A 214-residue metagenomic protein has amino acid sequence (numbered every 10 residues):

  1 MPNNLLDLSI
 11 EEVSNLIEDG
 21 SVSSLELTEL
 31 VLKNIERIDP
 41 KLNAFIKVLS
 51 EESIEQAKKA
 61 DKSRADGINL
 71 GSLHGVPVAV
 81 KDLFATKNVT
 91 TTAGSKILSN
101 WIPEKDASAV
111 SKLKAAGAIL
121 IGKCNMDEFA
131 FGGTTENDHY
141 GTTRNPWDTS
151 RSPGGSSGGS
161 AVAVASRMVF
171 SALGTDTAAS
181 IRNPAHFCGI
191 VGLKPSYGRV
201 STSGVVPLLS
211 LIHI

Functional and structural regions predicted by a protein language model:
M1-L49, E55: An N-terminal boundary/leader segment
V31, S53, G75, K81 (+2 more regions): Conserved hydrophobic/aromatic pocket- or pore-lining residues that grip, position, or stack substrates in active sites
E51-K58, G117-A118: Long amphipathic alpha-helix in the N-terminal Rossmann-like dinucleotide-binding domain of NAD(P)-dependent
A60-P77: Immediate post-signal peptide segment of exported/extracytoplasmic ligand-binding proteins
S72-K112: Enzymes and membrane/adaptor proteins characterized by extended Gly/Ser/Thr/Asp/Glu-rich, aromatic-dotted
K105-I212: Short glycine/serine-rich loop segments
